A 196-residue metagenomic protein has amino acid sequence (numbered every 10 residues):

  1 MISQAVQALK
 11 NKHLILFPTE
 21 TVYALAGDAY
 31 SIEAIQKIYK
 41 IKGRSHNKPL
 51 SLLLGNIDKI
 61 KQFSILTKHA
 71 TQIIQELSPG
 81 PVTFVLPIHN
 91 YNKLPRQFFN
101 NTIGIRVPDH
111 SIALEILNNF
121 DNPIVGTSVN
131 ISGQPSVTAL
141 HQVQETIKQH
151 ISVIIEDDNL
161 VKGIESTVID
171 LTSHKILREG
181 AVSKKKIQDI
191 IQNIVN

Functional and structural regions predicted by a protein language model:
M1-N196: Active-site-adjacent structural elements in enzyme catalytic cores
